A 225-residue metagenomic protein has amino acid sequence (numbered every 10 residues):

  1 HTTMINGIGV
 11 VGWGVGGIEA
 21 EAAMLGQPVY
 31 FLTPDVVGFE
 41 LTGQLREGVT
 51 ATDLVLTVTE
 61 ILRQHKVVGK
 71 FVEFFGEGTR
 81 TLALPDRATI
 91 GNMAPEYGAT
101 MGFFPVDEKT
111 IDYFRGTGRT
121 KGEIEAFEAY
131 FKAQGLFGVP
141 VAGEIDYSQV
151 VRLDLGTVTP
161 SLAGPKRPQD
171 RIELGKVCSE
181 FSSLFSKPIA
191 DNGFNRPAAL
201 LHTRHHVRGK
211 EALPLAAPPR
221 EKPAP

Functional and structural regions predicted by a protein language model:
H1-P225: Fe-S-dependent hydro-lyases/dehydratases of central metabolism
